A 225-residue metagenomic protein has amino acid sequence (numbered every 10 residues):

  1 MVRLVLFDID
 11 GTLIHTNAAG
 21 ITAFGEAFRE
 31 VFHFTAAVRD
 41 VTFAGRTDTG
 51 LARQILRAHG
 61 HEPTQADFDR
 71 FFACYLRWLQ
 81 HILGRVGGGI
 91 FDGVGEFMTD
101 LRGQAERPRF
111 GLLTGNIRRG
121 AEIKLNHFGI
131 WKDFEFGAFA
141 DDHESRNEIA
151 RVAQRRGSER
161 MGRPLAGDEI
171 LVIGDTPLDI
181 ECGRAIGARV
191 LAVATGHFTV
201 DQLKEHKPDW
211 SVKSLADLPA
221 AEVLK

Functional and structural regions predicted by a protein language model:
M1-A44, G50, L56-A58, V200: Active-site neighborhood of HAD-like aspartate-dependent phosphohydrolases
M1-R3, P63-A66, G95, T99-R102 (+2 more regions): Asp-based, Mg2+/Mn2+-dependent phosphohydrolase catalytic module
L4, Y75-L76: Membrane-embedded alpha-helical bundles of multi-pass transporters/translocases, especially carrier/permease families
L6, Q80-L112, R118, F134: Short, acidic loop-to-helix structural element flanking the phosphoryl-transfer center in phosphate-processing enzymes
T16, G20, I90, H143-I149: Phosphate/oxyanion-binding active-site loops and adjacent basic polyanion-contact surfaces
D40-G45, T114, D141-D142: Active-site nucleophile and cofactor-binding loops and adjacent substrate-binding regions of central metabolic enzymes
T49-P63, A153-R155: Helix-loop "lid/cap" segments that line or gate small-molecule binding pockets
